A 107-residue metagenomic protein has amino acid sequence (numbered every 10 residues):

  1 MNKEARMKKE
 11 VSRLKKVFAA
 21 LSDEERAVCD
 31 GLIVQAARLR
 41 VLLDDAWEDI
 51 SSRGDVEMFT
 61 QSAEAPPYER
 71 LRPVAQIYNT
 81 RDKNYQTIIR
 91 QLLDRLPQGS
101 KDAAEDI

Functional and structural regions predicted by a protein language model:
M1-V74, Q91-D94, D106-I107: Extended, surface-exposed interaction regions
I77, D82-D102, D106: Alpha-helix capping/hinge segments and adjacent helical runs
